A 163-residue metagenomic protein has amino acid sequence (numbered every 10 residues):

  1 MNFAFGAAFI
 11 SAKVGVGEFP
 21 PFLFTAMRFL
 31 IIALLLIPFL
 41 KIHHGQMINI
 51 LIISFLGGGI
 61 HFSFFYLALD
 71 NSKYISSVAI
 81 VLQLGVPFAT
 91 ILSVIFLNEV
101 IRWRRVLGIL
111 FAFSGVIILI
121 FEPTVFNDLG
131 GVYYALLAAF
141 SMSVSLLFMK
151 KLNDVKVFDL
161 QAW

Functional and structural regions predicted by a protein language model:
F3-F9, I37-L82, P87-T90, I118: Specific transmembrane alpha-helical segments of multi-pass solute transporters/efflux pumps, especially DMT/EamA
F3-I31, V144-W163: Juxtamembrane helix-loop-helix junctions in multi-pass membrane proteins
V16, L67-K73, F121-G130, K151: Membrane-interface helix caps and helix-loop-helix hairpins in membrane proteins
E18-P21, A26, H43-I48, F121-S141: Juxtamembrane helix-entry segments on the extracytoplasmic side of multipass membrane proteins
L23-A33, L69-V100, A138: Specific alpha-helical transmembrane segments that line the substrate/conduction pathway and gating interfaces
L30, L36, I53, I91-L92 (+2 more regions): Hydrophobic transmembrane alpha-helices of multi-pass small-molecule transport proteins
I32-L36, A89-I91, N127-W163: Transmembrane alpha-helical segments that form core, pore/gating elements of small-molecule transporters/exporters
M47-L56, I101-F113, G131-A135, V155-W163: Cytoplasmic-side transmembrane-helix entry/capping segments in multi-pass membrane proteins
